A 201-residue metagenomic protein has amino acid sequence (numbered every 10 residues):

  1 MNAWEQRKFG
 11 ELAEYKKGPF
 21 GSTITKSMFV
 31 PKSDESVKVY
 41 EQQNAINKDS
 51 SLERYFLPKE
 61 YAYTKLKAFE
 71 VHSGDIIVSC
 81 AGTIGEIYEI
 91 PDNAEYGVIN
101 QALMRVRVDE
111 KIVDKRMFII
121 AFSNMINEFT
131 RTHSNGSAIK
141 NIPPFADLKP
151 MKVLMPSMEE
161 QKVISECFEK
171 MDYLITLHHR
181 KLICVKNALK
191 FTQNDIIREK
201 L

Functional and structural regions predicted by a protein language model:
M1-R7, P150-M151, S157-L201: Amphipathic alpha-helical segments with low aromatic content
M1-S22: Non-catalytic DNA-recognition/assembly elements of restriction-modification systems
R7-L12, Q43, Q101, D195: Structural detector for helix-capping/boundary residues
G10-K16, K26-Y61, V106: DNA target-recognition patches
P31-K32, C80, Y96-M104, G136-E159: A short glycine-rich beta-alpha junction/loop motif
V39-Q43, L57-S123: A short beta-sheet element
M117-G136: Glycine- and charge-enriched low-complexity intrinsically disordered segments
